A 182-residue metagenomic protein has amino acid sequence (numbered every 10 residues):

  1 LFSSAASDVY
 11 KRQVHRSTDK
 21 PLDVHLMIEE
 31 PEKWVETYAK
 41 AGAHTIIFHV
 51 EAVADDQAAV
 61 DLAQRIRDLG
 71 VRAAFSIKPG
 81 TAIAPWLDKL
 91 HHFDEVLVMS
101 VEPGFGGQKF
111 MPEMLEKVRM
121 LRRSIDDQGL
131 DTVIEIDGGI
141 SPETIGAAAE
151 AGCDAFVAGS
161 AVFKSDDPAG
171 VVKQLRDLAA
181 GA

Functional and structural regions predicted by a protein language model:
L1-A6, Y10: Single conserved hydrophobic/aromatic residue that forms the stacking wall/gate of nucleotide- or nucleobase-binding
S7, K109-E116, F163, D167-V171: Alpha-helix N-cap and loop-to-helix initiation/capping positions
K11, P31, A59, M114 (+2 more regions): Aromatic/hydrophobic pocket-lining residues that form the small-molecule binding cavity in soluble enzyme cores
S17, P21, K33-T37, A43-D131: Conserved anion-binding
Y38, V96, L121, D137 (+3 more regions): Conserved, mostly hydrophobic/aromatic
G139-A151: Acidic, divalent-metal-coordinating active-site segment for phosphoryl/phosphodiester hydrolysis, typified by short
A149, K164-A182: C-terminal helical cap(s) of enzyme catalytic domains, especially alpha/beta-barrels
